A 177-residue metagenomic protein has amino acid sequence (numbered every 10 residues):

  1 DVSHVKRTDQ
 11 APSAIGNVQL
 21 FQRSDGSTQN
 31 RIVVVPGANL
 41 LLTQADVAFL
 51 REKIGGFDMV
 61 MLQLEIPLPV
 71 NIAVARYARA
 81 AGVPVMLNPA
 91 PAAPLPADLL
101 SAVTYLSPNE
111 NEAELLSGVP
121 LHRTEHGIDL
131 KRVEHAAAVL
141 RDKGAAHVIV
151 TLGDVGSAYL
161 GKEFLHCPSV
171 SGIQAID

Functional and structural regions predicted by a protein language model:
D1-D58: Conserved N-terminal subdomain of the carbohydrate kinase-like
D1-S13, N88-A90, I149-L152, S171: Beta-strand->loop->alpha-helix junctions that form or flank phosphate-binding loops in nucleotide-handling enzymes
L40-A45, V85-A92, V170: Short gly/ser/thr-rich secondary-structure transition/capping motifs
V47, A113-E114, S157: A generic structural signal for short hydrophobic patches within well-formed alpha-helices
A78-M86: Short beta-strand/loop segments at the ligand-binding rim of alpha/beta enzyme cores
A80, P94-D98, V119, R123-D177: Conserved phosphate-binding/catalytic region of the ribokinase-like
V103-E112: Non-cysteine beta-strand/loop elements that form the S-adenosyl-L-methionine
